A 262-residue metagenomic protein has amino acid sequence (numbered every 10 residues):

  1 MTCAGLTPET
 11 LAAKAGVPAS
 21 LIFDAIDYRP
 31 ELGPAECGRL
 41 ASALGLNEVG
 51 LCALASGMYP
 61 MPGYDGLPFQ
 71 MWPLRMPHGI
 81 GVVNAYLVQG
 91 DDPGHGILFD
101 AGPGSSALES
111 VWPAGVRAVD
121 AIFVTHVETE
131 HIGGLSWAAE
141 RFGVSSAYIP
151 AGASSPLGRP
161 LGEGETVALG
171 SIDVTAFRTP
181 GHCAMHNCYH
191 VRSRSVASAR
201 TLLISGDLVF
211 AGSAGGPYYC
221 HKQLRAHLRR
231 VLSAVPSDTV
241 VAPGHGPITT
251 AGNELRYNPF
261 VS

Functional and structural regions predicted by a protein language model:
M1-K14: Short basic helix-loop element that most often maps to the first helix and adjoining turn of HTH DNA-binding modules
E9, S20, G38: Residues within the helices of the helix-turn-helix
G16-L32: Recognition helix of helix-turn-helix/homeodomain-like DNA-binding domains that insert into the DNA major groove
E31, P103-T175: Active-site HxH/HxHxD metal-binding segment of metal-dependent hydrolases
A35-G50: DNA major-groove recognition helix of helix-turn-helix/homeodomain DNA-binding modules
N47-D65: Short amphipathic recognition helices of helix-turn-helix/homeodomain-type DNA-binding modules
G63-S110, Y189-S205, G212: Conserved beta-strand hairpin/beta-sheet module of binuclear metal-dependent hydrolase folds, prominently
G94, D173, C183-S262: Metallo-beta-lactamase
